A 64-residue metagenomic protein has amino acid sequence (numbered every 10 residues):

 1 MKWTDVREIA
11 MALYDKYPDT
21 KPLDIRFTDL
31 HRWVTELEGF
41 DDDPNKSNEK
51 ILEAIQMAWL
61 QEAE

Functional and structural regions predicted by a protein language model:
M1-E64: A charge-rich, low-complexity, intrinsically flexible signal that marks solvent-exposed coils, linkers, repeats
